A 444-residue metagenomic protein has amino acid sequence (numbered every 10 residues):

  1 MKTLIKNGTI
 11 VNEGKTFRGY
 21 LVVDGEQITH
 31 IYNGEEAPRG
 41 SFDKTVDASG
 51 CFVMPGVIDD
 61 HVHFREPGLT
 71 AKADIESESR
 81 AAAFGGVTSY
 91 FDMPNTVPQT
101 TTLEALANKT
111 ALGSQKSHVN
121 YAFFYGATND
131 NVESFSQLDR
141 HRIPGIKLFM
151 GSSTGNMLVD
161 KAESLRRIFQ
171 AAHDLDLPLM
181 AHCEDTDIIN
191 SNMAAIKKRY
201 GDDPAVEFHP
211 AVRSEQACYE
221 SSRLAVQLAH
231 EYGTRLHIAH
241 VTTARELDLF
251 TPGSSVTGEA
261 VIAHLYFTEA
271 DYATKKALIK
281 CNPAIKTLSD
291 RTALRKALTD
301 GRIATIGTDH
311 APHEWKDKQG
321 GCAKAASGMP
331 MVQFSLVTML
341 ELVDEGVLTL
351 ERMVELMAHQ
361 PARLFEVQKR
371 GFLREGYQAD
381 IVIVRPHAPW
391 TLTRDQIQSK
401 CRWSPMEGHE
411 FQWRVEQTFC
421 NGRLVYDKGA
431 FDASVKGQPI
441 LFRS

Functional and structural regions predicted by a protein language model:
M1-L4, T9-P55: Histidine-rich, glycine-flanked metal-binding segment
G8, G321, E375-L441: C-terminal cap of metal-dependent C-N hydrolases
G8, L21, E26, G50 (+15 more regions): Divalent metal-coordination and catalytic microenvironments
A48-K116: Metal-associated gating/positioning segment near the N- to mid-region
K72-S79, N129-L138: Short, acidic/polar
A111-A127: A glycine-rich helix N-cap at a beta->alpha junction
E133-I306: Histidine/acidic residue-rich metal-binding segments in metalloenzymes
D203-L224, L228-G233, T299-I306, A311-A388: His/Asp/Glu-enriched, well-ordered alpha-helical/loop segment that forms or immediately abuts the divalent-metal
